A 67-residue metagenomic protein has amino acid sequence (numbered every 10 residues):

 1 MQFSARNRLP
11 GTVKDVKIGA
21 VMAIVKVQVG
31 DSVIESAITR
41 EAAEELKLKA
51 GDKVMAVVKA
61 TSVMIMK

Functional and structural regions predicted by a protein language model:
M1-K67: Non-catalytic connector elements of ABC transporters
